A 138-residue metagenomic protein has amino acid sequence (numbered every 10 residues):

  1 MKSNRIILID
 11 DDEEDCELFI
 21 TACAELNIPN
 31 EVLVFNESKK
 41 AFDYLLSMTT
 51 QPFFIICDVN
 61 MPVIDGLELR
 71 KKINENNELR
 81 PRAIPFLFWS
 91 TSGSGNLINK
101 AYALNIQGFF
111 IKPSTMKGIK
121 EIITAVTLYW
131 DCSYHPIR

Functional and structural regions predicted by a protein language model:
N4-C23: Conserved acidic segment of CheY-like receiver
V34-F54, K120: Acidic, metal-coordinating helix/loop segments flanking the phosphotransfer/catalytic sites of two-component signaling
M61: Receiver (REC) domain active-site loop signature in two-component systems and cognate sites in sensor histidine kinases
A101-Q107: As written
S114-T124: C-terminal output helix
I123-T124, L128-R138: CheY-like receiver
